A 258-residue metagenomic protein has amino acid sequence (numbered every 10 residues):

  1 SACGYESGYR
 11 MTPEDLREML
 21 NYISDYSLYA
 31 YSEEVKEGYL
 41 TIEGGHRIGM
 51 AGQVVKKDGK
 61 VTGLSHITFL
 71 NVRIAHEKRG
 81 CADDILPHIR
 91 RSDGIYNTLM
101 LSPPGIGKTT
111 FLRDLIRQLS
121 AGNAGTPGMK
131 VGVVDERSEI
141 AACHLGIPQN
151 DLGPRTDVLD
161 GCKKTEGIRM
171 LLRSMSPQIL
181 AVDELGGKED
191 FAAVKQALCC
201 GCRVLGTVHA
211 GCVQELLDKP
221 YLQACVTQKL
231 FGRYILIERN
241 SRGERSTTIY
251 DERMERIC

Functional and structural regions predicted by a protein language model:
L28-G94: P-loop NTP-binding catalytic core
E43, K57-H66, R233-C258: Conserved P-loop NTPase
T98-M100: Hydrophobic anchor at the beta1->P-loop junction of P-loop NTPases
P104: The conserved Walker
K108: Conserved lysine of the Walker
F111, L115: Hydrophobic positions on the alpha1 helix immediately C-terminal to the Walker A/P-loop
S120-R169: P-loop NTPase switch/communication element
M175-Y234, R239: Conserved P-loop NTPase nucleotide-binding/switch module
